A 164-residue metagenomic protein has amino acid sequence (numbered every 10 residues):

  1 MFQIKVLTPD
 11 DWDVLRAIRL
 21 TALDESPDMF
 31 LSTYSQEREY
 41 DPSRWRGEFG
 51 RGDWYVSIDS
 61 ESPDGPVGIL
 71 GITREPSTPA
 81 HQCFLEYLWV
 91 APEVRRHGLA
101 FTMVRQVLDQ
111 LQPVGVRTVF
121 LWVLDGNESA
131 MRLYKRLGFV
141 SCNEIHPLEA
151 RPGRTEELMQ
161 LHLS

Functional and structural regions predicted by a protein language model:
M1-I4: Extreme N-terminal starter segment of soluble prokaryotic enzymes
L7-D10, G126: Structured loop/turn residues at secondary-structure junctions
P9-E93, V104-Q106, Q110, N143-P147 (+1 more regions): Acetyl-CoA-dependent GNAT
D53, G115-R117: Short coil/turn segments at beta-strand junctions that form active-site/ligand-binding loops
D64, H81-Q82, G115, G153-T155: Residue-level preference for beta-strand/loop junctions
T78, Y87, A91-R105, Q112-V114 (+2 more regions): Conserved glycine-rich acetyl-CoA-binding loop
R117-F120, L124-M131, R136-S164: C-terminal "cap" of GNAT-fold acetyltransferases
